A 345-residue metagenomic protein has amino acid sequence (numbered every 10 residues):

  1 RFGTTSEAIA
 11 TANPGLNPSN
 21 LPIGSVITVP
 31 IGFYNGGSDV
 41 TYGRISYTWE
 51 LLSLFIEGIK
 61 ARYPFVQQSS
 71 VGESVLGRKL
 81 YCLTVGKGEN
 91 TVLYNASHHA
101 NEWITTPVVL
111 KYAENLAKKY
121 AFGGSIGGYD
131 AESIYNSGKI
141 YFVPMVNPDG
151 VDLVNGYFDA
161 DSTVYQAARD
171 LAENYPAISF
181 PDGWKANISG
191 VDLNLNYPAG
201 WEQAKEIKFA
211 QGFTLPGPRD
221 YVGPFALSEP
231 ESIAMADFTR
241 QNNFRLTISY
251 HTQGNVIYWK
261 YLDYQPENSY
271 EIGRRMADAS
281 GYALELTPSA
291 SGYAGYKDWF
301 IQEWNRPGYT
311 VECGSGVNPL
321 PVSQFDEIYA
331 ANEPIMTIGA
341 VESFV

Functional and structural regions predicted by a protein language model:
F2-T5, N20, T48, L52-F55 (+8 more regions): Stable alpha-helical elements in mature extracytoplasmic
T5-G37: Extracellular LysM carbohydrate-binding repeats and other cell-envelope/extracellular binding modules
A8, I31-L76: Short glycine- and acidic-rich boundary segments immediately preceding or forming the N-terminal edge of structured
A12, P30-G32, V71-E73, V85 (+9 more regions): Active-site-proximal beta-strand/loop segments in catalytic clefts of secreted hydrolases
P64-Q67, R78-L80, G88-T91, N136-Y141 (+4 more regions): Loop/turn elements at helix/coil->beta-strand transitions in domains of secreted/extracellular proteins
G77-L80, I126-Y129, S291-D298: Alpha-helical scaffolding within the catalytic cores of extracellular/periplasmic polymer-degrading hydrolases
E89, W103-Y258, P266: Active-site/substrate-binding loop(s) of hydrolase catalytic cores
D182, Y197-V345: Metallocarboxypeptidase
